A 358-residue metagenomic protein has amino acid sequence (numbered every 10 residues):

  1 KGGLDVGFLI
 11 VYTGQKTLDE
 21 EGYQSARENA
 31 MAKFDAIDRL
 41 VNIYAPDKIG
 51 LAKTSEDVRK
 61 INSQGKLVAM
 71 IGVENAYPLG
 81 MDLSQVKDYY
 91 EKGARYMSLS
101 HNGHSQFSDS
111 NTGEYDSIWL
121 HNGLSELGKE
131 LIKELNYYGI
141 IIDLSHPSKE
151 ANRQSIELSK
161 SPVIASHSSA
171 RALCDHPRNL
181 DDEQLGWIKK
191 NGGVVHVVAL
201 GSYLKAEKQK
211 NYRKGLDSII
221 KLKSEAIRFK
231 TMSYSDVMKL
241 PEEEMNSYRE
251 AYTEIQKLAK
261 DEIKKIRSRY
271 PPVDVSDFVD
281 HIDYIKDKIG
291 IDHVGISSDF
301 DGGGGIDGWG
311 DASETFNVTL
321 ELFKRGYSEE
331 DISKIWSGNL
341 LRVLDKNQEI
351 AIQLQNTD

Functional and structural regions predicted by a protein language model:
K1-I118, D175-D358: N-terminal hydrophobic targeting/anchoring segments and the immediately downstream early-domain regions of hydrolases
Y77-G80, E91-R178: Divalent metal-binding pocket/active-site signature
